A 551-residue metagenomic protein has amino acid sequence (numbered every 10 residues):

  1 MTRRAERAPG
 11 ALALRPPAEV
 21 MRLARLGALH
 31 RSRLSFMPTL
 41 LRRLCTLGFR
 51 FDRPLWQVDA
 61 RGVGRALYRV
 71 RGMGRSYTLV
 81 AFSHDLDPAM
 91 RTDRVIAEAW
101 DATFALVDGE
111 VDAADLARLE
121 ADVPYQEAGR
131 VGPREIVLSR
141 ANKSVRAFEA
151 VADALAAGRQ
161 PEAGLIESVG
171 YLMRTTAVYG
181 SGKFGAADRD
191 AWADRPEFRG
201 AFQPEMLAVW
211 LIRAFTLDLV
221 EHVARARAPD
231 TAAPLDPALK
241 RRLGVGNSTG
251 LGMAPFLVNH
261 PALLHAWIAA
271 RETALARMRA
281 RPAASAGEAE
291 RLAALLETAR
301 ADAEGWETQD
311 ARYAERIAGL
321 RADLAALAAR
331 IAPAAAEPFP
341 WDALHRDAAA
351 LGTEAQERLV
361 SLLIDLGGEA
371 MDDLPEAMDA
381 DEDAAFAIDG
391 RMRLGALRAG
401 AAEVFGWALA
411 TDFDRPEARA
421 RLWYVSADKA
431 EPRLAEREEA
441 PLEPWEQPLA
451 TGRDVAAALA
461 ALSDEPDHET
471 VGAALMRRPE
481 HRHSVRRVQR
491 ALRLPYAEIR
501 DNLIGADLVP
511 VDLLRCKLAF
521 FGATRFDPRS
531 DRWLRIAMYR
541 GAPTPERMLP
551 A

Functional and structural regions predicted by a protein language model:
M1-R71: Charged, amphipathic alpha-helical stretches
R33, M37-L41, E98-G170, T544-E546 (+1 more regions): Ampiphathic alpha-helical segments that act as solvent-exposed interaction surfaces
R42-E98, D389-A402, G406, A410-T411 (+4 more regions): Amphipathic, interaction-prone secondary-structure segments
G72-E135, A187-D194, V209-N259, A266-A269 (+12 more regions): Intrinsically disordered, low-complexity regulatory segments enriched in Ser/Thr/Pro and charged residues
S76-Y77, N247, A262-R271, L275-L292 (+4 more regions): Long amphipathic alpha-helical coiled-coil/heptad-repeat bundle
A154-E167, Y171, A177, F184-F215 (+13 more regions): Folded extracytoplasmic luminal domains of secretory or organellar precursors
R321, R346-I364, E369-A402, G406-F520: Intrinsically disordered, low-complexity segments enriched in Gly and acidic/Ser/Thr residues that form flexible
R532-M538, R547-P550: Acidic, serine/proline-rich low-complexity intrinsically disordered regions
